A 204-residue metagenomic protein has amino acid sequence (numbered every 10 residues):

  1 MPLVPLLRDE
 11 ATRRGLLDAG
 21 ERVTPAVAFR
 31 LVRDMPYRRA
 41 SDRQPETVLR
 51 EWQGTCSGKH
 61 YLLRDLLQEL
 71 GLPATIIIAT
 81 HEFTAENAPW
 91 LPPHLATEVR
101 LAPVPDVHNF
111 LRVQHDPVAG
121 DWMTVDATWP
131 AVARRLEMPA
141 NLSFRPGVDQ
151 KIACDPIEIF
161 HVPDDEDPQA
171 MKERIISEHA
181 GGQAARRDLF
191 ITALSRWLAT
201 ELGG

Functional and structural regions predicted by a protein language model:
M1-G54: Secondary-structure boundary elements
M1-P2, V23, G71, H115-G120: Solvent-exposed, well-ordered amphipathic alpha-helical segments that flank/support binding or catalytic loops
G15-G20, Y37, H81-G204: His-Asp-centered catalytic microenvironments across diverse enzyme cores, prominently the transglutaminase-like
P25-A28, A74, A79, N109 (+1 more regions): Small-side-chain structural scaffolding
R30-L31, D65, E69, V113: Residue-level signal for well-ordered alpha-helical scaffold segments within enzymatic catalytic domains
D42-R100: Active-site neighborhood of thiol-dependent amide/isopeptide-bond enzymes
